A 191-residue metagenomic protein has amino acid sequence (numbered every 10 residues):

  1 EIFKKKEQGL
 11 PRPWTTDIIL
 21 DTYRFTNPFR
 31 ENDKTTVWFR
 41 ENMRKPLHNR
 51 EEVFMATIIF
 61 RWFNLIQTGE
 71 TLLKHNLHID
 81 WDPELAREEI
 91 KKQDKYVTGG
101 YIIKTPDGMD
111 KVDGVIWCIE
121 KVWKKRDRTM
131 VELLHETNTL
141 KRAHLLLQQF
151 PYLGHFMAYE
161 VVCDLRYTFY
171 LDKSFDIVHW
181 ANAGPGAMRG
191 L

Functional and structural regions predicted by a protein language model:
E1-M109: Structure-specific DNA junction-binding interface
K45-N49, Q149-F150, V178-W180: A general structural signal for short secondary-structure junctions and capping/turn motifs
R50, E136-L140, W180-G184: Active-site-proximal structural scaffolding
V53, K111-V115, A183, A187: Alpha-helical structural motif
T57-L65, L147-F150, L165-R166, L191: Generic structural signal for hydrophobic core residues of well-folded globular domains
I102-P151: Helix-hairpin-helix/helix-loop-helix acidic hairpins
L145, Y159-L191: Accessory, usually C-terminal, subdomains that scaffold auxiliary metal cofactors
